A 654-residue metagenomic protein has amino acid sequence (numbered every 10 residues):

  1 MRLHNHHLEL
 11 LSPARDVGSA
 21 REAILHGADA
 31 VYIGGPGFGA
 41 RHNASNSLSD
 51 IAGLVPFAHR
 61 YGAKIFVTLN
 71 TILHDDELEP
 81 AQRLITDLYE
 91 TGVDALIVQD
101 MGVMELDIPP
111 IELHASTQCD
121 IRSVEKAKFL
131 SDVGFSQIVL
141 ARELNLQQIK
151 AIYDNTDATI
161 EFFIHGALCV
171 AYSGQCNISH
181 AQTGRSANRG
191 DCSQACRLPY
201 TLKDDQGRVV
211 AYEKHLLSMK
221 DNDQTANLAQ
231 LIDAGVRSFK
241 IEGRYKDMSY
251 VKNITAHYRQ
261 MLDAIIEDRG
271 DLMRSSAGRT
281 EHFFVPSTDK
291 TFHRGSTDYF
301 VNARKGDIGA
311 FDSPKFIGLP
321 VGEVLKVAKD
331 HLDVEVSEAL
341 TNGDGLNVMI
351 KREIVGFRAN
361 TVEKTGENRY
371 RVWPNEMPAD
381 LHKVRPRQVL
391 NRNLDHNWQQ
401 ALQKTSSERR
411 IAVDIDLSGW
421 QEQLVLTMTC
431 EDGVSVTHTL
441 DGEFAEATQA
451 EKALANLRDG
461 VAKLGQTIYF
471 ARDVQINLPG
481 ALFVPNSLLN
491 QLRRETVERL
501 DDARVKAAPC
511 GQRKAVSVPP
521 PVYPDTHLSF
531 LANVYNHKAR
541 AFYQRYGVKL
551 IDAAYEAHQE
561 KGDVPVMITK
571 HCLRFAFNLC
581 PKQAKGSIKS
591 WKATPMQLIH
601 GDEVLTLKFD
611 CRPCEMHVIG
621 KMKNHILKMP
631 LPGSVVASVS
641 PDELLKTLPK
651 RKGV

Functional and structural regions predicted by a protein language model:
M1-H26, A30-I33, G37-A40, L54-V55 (+4 more regions): Surface-exposed amphipathic alpha-helical tracts and adjacent flexible/coil segments at the periphery of soluble enzymes
N43-A52: Aromatic- and glycine-enriched glycan-recognition loops and surfaces that form the carbohydrate-binding subsites
D94: Short, conserved active-site loop motifs that form the nucleotide-linked donor/cofactor pocket
Q99-V103: Short, polar loop motifs at secondary-structure junctions
M104-P109: Short active-site loop/helix that positions an aromatic residue
T117: Residues at the C-termini of beta-strands that transition into short coil/loop
R122-K126: Short, glycine/polar-rich helix-capping loops at beta-to-alpha or helix-loop-helix junctions that flank or form
